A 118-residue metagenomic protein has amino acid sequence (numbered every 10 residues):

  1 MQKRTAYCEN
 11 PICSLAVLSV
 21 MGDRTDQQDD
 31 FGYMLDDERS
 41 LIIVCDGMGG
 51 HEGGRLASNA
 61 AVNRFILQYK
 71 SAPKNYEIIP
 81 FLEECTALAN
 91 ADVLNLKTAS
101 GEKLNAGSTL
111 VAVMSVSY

Functional and structural regions predicted by a protein language model:
M1-Y118: PP2C/PPM-type serine/threonine phosphatase catalytic domain
